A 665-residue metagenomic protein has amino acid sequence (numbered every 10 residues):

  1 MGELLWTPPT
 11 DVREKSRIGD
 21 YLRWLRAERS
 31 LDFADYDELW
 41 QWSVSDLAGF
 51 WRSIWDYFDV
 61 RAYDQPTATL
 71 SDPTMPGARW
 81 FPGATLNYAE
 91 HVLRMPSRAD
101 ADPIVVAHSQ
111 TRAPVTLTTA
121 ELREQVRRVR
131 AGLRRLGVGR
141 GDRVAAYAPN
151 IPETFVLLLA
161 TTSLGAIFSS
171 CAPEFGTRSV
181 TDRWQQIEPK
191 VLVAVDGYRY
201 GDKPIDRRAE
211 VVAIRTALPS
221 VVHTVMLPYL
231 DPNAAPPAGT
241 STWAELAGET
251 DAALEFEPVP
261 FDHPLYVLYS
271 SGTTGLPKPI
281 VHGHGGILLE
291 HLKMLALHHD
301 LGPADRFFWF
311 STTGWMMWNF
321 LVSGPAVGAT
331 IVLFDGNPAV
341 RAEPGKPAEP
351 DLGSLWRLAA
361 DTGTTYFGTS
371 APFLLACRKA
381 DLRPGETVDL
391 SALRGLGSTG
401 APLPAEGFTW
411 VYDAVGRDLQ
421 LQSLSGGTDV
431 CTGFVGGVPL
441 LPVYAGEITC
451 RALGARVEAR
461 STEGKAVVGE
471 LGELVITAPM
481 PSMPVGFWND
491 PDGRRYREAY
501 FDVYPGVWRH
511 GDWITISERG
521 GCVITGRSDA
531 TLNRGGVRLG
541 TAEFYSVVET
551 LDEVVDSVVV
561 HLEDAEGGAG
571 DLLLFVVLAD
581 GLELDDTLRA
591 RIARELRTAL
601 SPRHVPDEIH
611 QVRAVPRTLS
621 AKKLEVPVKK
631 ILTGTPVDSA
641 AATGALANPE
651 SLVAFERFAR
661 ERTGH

Functional and structural regions predicted by a protein language model:
E38-W42, A89, V105-L158, G176-T181 (+2 more regions): Conserved AMP-binding/adenylate-forming core of the ANL superfamily
A101-P103, T224-M226, P237-Y269, L276 (+3 more regions): Conserved pre-ATP/AMP-binding loop-to-beta segment of ANL
A146, C171-G197, V211, A360 (+9 more regions): AMP-binding/adenylate-forming catalytic core of the ANL superfamily
P149, V191-E210, D231, D335-P338 (+3 more regions): Adenylate-forming
L159, S163-E245, S370-A371: Structural core segment of the AMP-binding/adenylate-forming
H223, V558-D564, L573-L574, A593-H665: Conserved C-terminal "lid"/linker of ANL adenylate-forming enzymes
L288-R306, G314-T365, A380-L382: Conserved AMP-binding/adenylation subdomain of ANL enzymes
L297, R394-G521, R527-T531, F544: Conserved AMP-binding/adenylate-forming
